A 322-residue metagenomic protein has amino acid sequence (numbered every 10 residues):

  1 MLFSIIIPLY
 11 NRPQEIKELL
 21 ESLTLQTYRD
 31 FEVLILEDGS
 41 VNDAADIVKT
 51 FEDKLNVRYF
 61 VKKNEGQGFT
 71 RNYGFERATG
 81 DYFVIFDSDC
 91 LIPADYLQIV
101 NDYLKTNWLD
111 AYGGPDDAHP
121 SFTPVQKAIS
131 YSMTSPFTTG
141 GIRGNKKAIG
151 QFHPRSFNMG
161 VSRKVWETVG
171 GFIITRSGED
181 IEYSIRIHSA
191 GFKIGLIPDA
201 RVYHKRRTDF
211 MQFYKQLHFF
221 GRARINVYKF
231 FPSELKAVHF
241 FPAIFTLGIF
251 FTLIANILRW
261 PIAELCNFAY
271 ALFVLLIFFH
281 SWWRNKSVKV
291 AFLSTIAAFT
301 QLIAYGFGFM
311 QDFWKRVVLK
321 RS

Functional and structural regions predicted by a protein language model:
M1-S4, E32, E182: Cell-envelope/extracellular polymer assembly enzymes that use nucleotide-activated donors
R12-L25: Short, well-formed alpha-helical segments that are part of the catalytic scaffolds of diverse glycosyltransferases
S22, R29, E37-D46, E65 (+1 more regions): A conserved acidic beta->alpha catalytic loop
K62-A78, I99, I149, H153-S156: Glycine-rich, basic loop-to-helix element that forms the pyrophosphate-binding segment of sugar-nucleotide handling
F83: Short aromatic/hydrophobic "clamp" motif used to bind/position activated sugar donors
A94-K127, A200-R201, K205: Conserved donor NDP-sugar-binding/catalytic core segment of glycosyltransferases
I173-L235: Catalytic donor/gating beta->alpha subdomain of glycosyltransferases that bind UDP-sugars
F245-L319: Membrane-embedded multi-pass helical conduit in multi-pass membrane proteins, especially envelope-biosynthetic
